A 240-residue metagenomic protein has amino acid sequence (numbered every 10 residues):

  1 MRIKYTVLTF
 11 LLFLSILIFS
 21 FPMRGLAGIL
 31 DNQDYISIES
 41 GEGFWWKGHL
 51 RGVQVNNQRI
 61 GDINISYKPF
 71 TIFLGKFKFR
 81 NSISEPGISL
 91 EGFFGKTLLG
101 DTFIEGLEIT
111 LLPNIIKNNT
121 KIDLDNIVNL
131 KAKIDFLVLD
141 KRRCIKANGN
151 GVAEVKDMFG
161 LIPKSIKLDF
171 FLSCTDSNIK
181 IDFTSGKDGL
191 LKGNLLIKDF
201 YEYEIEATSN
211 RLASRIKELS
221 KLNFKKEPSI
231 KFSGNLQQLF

Functional and structural regions predicted by a protein language model:
I3-L8, A27-N32, E39, L168-F240: Extended terminal
K4-F21: Hydrophobic membrane-insertion alpha-helices, especially the h-region of bacterial N-terminal signal peptides
L17-D34: Short, non-transmembrane alpha-helical segments in secretory-pathway proteins
I36-N129, K133-L137: N-terminal beta-strand/beta-hairpin edge segment
R51-V53, R80-S82, K133-D135, V152-E154 (+3 more regions): Residue-level recognition of well-ordered beta-strand positions that form the cores of beta-sheet-rich folds across
I60-I72, A132, R142-I179, K217-L239: Beta-propeller and related beta-repeat scaffolds in trafficking/envelope systems
F73-N81, T97-L107, R143-G151, K180-F183 (+2 more regions): Short, well-ordered strand-loop elements centered on a beta-strand within folded domains, enriched for acidic residues
N114-I116, K156-M158, S214: Sequence/structural signature of outer-membrane beta-barrel proteins
